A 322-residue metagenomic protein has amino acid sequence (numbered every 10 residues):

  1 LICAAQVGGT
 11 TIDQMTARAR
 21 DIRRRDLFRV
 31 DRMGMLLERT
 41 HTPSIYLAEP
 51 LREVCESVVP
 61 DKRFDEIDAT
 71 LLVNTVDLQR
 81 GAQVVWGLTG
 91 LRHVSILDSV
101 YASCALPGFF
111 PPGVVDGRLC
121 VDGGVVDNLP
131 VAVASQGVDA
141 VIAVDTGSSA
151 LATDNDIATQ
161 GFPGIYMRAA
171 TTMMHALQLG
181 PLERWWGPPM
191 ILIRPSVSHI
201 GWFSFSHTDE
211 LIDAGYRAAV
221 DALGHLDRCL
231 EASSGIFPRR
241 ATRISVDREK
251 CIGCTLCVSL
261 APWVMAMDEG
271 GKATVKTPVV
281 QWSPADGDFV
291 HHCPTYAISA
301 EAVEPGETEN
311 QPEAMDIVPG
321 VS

Functional and structural regions predicted by a protein language model:
L1-C55, G87-Y101, I193: Patatin-like phospholipase
R63-G161: Active-site gating loop/helix substructures
P130-V131, A170-P188: Short glycine-rich, acidic/polar surface loops and turns
T153-A176: Acidic, Ser/Thr-rich peripheral helices and adjacent loops at domain boundaries
G180-E249: C-terminal helical/tail subdomains of lipid-metabolizing enzymes
E249-K250, H292: Short pre-active-site segment immediately N-terminal to redox-active cysteine/selenocysteine motifs in thiol-based
L256-G270, D288-P305: Iron-sulfur cluster-binding cysteine motifs and their immediate structural context in ferredoxin-like electron-transfer
G270-V280: Ferredoxin-type iron-sulfur electron-transfer modules in oxidoreductases and energy-metabolism complexes
